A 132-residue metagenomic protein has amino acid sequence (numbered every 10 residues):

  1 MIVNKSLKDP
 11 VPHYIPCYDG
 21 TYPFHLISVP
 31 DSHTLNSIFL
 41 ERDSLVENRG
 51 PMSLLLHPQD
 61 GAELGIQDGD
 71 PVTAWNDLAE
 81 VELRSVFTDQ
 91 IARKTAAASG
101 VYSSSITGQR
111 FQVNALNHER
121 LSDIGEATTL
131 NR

Functional and structural regions predicted by a protein language model:
M1-S44: Long, low-complexity segments enriched in small/aliphatic residues
S37-L55, Q59-R132: Long, contiguous, secondary-structure-rich segments that constitute the structural scaffold of globular domains
